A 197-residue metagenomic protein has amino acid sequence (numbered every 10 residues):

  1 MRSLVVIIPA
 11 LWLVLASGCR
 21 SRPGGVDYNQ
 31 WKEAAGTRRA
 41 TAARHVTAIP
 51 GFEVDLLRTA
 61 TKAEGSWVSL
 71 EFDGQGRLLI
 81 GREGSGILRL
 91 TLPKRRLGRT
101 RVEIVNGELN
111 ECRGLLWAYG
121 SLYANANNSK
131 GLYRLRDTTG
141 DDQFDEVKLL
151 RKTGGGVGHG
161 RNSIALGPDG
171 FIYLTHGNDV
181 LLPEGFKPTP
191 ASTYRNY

Functional and structural regions predicted by a protein language model:
V5-A16: Bacterial N-terminal signal peptides
C19-Y197: Beta-propeller domains with acidic blade repeats across secreted/periplasmic ectodomains and cytosolic WD/CNH propellers
